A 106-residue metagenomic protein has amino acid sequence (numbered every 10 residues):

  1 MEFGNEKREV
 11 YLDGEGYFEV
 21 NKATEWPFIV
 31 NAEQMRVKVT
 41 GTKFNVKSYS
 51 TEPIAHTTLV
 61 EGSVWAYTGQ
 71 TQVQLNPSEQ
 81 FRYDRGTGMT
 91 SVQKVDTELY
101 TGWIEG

Functional and structural regions predicted by a protein language model:
M1-G106: A residue-level detector for the "anchor" residue at the start of short, highly conserved motifs
